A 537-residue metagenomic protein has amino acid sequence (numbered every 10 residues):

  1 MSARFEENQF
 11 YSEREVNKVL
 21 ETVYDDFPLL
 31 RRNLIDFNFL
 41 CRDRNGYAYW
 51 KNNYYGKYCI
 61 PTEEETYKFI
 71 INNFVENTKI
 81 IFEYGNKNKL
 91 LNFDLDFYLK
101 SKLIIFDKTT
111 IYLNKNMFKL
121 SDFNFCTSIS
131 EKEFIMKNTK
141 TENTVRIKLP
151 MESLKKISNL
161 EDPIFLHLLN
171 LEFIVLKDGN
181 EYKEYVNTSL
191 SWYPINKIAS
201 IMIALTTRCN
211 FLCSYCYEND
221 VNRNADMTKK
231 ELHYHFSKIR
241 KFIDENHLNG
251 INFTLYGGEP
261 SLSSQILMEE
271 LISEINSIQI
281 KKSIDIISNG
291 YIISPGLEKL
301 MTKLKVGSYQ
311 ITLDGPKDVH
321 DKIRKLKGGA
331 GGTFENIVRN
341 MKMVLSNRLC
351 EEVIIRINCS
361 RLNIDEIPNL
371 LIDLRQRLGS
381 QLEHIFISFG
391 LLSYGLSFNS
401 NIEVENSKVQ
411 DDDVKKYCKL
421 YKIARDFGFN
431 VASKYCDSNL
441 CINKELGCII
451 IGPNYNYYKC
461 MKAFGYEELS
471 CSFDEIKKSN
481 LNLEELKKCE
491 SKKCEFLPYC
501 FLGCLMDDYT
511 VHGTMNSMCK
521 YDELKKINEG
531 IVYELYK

Functional and structural regions predicted by a protein language model:
E7-L20, L149-I157, F165: Short acidic, hydrophobic short linear motifs in intrinsically disordered regions
V23-N33, N159-N170: Short amphipathic alpha-helical interaction segments
D25, D36-T78: Charged low-complexity interaction tracts in eukaryotic proteins
I70-S153: Acidic, low-complexity/disordered tracts enriched in E/D and polar residues
K115-R146, P163-M202, N246: N-terminal [4Fe-4S]-dependent radical SAM core
D122, K462-K537: Flexible mid-to-C-terminal extensions adjoining Fe-S/redox cofactors in radical SAM and related proteins
V186-K299, G307: Conserved alpha-helical substructure of the radical SAM core
D318-V338, K342-P453: Radical SAM enzyme [4Fe-4S]-AdoMet core and its adjacent flexible, acidic and glycine-rich loops/tails across
